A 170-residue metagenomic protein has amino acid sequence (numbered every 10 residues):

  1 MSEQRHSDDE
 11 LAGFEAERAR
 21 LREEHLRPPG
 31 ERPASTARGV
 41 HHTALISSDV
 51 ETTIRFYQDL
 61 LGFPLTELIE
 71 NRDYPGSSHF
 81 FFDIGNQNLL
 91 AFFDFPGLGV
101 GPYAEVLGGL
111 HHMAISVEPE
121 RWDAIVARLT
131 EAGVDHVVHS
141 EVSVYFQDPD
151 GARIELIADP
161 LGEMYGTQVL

Functional and structural regions predicted by a protein language model:
S2-E51, L110-M113, V117, G166-L170: N-terminal beta-strand motif that seeds the catalytic metal site of vicinal oxygen chelate
R27-P29, E67, G76, G97-P102: A short, acidic/glycine-rich surface segment
I46-L89: Core segments of cupin and vicinal oxygen chelate
D49-E51, G108-R153, A158-L161: Vicinal oxygen chelate
G85-L90, G97-L98, E120-W122: Short, charged/polar surface micro-motifs in flexible loops or helix N-caps
A91-F95, G99-S116: Helix-adjacent hinge/juxtasegments
G97, P160-E163: A short acidic/small-residue loop/turn micro-motif
